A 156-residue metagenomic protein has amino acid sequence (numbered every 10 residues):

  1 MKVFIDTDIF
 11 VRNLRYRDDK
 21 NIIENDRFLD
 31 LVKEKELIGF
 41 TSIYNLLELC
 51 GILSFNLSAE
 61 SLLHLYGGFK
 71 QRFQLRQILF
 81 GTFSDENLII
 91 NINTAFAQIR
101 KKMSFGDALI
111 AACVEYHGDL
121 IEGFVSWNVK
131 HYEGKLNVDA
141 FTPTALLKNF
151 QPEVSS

Functional and structural regions predicted by a protein language model:
M1-T41, S54-G67, G134, Q151-S156: Short, well-structured N-terminal submotif of metal-dependent ribonuclease cores
I9, N45, L109-I110, K130-H131: Alpha-helix capping/helix-boundary segments
I22-N25, R72-F83, N87, A95-K101 (+3 more regions): Localized chelating/binding microdomains that coordinate divalent metal ions or stabilize phosphate-bearing
E34-E36, R72, L120: Structured helix-beta-strand junction loops
I52-D85: Helix-adjacent hinge/juxtasegments
Q77-W127: Active-site neighborhoods of divalent-metal-dependent phosphate/nucleic-acid chemistry enzymes
A111, Y116-S156: Acidic, PIN/NYN-like endoribonuclease modules and their adjacent C-terminal/linker elements
